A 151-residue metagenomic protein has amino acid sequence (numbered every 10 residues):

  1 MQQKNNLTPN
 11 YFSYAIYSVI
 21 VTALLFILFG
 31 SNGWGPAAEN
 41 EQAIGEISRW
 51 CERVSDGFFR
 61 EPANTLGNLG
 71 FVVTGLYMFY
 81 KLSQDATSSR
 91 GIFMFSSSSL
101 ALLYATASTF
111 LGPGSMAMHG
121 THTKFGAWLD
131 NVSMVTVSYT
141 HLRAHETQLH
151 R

Functional and structural regions predicted by a protein language model:
Q2-R143: Early transmembrane hairpin module of multi-pass membrane proteins
H141-A144, Q148-R151: Single conserved hydrophobic/aromatic residue that forms the stacking wall/gate of nucleotide- or nucleobase-binding
